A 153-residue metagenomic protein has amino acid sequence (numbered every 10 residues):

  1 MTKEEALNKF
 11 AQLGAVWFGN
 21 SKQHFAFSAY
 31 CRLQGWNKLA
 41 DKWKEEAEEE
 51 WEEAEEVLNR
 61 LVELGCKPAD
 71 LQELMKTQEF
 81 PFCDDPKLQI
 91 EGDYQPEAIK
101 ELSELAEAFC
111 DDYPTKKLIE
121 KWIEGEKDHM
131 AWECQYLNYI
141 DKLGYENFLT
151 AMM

Functional and structural regions predicted by a protein language model:
M1-M153: Iron-associated oxidoreductase/ferritin-like identity signal
